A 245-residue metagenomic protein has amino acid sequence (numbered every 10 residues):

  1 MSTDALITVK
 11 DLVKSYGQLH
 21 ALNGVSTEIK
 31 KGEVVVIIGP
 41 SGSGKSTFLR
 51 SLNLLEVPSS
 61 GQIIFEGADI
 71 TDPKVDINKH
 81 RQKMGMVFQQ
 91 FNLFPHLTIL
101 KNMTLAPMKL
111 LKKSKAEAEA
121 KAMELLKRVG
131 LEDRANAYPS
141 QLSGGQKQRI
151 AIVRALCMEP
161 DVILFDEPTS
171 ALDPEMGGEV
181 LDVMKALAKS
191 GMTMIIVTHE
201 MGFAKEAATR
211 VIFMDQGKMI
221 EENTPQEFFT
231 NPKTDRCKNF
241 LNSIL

Functional and structural regions predicted by a protein language model:
D4-P225: ABC family nucleotide-binding domain
F213-Q216, E222, Q226-L245: C-terminal boundary and immediately downstream tail of ABC-type ATPase nucleotide-binding domains
